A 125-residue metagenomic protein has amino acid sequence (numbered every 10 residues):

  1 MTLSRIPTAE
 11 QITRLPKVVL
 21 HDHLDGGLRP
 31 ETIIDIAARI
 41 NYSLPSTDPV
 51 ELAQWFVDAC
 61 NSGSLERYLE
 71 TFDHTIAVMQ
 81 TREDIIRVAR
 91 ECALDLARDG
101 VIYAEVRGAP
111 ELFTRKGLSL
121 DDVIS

Functional and structural regions predicted by a protein language model:
M1-S125: Metal-cofactor-binding active-site regions of metalloenzymes
